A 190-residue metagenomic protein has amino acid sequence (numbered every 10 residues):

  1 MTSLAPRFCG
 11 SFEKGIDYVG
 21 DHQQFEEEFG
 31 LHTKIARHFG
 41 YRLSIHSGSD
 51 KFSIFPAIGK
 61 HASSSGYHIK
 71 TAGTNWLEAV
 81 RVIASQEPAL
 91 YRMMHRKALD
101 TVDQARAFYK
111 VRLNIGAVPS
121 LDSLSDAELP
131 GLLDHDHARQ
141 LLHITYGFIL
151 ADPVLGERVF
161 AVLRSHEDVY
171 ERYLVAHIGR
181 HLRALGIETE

Functional and structural regions predicted by a protein language model:
M1-T189: Active-site capping/gating regions of soluble enzymes
